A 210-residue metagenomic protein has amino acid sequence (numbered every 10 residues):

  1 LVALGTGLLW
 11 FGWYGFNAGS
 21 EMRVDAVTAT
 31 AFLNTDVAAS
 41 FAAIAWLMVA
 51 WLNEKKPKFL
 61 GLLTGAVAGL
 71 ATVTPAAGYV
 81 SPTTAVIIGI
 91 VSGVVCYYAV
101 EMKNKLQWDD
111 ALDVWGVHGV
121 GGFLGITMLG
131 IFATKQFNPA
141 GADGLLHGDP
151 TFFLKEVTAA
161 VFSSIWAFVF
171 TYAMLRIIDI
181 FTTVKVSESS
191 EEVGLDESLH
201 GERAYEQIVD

Functional and structural regions predicted by a protein language model:
L1-D210: Glycine- and aromatic-enriched membrane alpha-helices
